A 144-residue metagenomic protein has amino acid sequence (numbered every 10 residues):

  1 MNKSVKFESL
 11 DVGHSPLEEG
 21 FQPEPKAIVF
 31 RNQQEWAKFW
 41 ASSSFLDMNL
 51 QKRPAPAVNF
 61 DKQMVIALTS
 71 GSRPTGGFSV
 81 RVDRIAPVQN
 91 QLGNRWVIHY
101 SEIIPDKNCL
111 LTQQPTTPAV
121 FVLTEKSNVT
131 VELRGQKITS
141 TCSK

Functional and structural regions predicted by a protein language model:
M1-K144: Exposed, flexible binding/inhibitory loops of compact, secreted disulfide-stabilized domains
